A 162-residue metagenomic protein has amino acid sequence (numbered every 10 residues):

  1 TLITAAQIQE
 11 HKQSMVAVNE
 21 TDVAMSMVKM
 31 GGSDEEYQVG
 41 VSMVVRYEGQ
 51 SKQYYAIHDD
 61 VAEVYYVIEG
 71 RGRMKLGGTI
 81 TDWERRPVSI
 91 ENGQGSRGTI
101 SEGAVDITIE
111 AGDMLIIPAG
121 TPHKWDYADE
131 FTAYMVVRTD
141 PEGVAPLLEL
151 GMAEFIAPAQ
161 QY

Functional and structural regions predicted by a protein language model:
T1-I57, L147-Y162: A short, N-terminal "cap"/entry segment at the start of jelly-roll beta-barrel domains of the cupin/DSBH fold
G32-E36, H58-D59, Y65-Y66, I107-E110 (+1 more regions): Extracellular/periplasmic catalytic domains that process cell-envelope and extracellular macromolecules
G40-E63, I68, K75-D82: Conserved short histidine dyad/triad with adjacent acidic residue
Y65-Y66, R73-K75, I116-I117, D126 (+1 more regions): Structural recognition of the beta-strand scaffold that forms the well-ordered cores of secreted hydrolase catalytic
R71-A111, L150: A short beta-strand-loop-beta hairpin characteristic of the jelly-roll/cupin
G72-M74, T81, P122-K124, P141-G143: Solvent-exposed loop/turn segments at secondary-structure junctions within structured extracellular/periplasmic domains
I107-D129, R138: Conserved metal-binding segment of the jelly-roll/cupin
D129-L148: A short hydrophobic beta-strand segment most commonly corresponding to one strand of the jelly-roll/cupin
